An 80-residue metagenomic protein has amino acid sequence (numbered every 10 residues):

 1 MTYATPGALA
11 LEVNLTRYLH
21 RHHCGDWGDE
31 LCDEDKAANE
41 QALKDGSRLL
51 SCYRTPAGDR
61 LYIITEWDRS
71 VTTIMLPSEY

Functional and structural regions predicted by a protein language model:
M1-L50: Compact soluble domain cores
K44-Y80: Short, compact, well-ordered microdomains
